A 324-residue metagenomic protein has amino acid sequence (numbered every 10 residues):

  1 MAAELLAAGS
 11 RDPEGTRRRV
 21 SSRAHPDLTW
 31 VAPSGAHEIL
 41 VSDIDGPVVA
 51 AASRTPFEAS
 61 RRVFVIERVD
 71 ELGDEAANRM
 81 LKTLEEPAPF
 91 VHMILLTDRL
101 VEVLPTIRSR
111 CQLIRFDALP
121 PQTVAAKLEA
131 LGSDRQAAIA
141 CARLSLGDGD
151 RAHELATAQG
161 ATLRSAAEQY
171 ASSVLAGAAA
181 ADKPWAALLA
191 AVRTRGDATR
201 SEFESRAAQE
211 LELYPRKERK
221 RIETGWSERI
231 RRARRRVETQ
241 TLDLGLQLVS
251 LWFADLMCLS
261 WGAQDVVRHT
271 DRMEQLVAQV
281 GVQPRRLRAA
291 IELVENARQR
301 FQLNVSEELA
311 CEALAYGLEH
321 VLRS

Functional and structural regions predicted by a protein language model:
M1-E75: Clamp-loader machinery-focused feature within the broader ASCE/P-loop NTPase space
M1-S21, F90, D98-G245, L259-S324: Charged, glycine-rich active-site and insertion segments that engage polyanionic ligands
A50, K82, P105, S109: Conserved adenine-binding aromatic site and its adjacent loop/helix in ATP-hydrolyzing domains
S53, N78-L95: Conserved catalytic/switch belt of AAA+ P-loop NTPases
E67-G73, N78-E85, V101: Catalytic acidic motif of RecA-like/P-loop NTPases
V249: Conserved phosphate-interacting/catalytic interface
